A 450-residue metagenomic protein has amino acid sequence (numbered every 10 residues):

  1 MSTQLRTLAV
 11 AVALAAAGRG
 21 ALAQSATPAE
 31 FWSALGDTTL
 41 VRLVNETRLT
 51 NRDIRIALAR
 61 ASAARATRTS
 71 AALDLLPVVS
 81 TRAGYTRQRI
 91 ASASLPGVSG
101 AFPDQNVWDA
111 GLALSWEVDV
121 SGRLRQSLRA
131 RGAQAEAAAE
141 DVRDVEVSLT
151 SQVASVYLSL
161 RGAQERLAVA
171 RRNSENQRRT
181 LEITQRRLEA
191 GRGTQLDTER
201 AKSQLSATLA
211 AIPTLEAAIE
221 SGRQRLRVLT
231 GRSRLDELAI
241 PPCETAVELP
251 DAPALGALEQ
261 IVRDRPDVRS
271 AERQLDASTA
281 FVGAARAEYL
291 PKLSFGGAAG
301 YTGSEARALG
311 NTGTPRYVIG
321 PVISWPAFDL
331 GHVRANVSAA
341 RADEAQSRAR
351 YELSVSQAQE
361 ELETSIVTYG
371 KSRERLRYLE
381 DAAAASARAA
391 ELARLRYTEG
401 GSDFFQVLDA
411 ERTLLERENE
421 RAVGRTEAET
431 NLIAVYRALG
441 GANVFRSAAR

Functional and structural regions predicted by a protein language model:
M1-A9: Bacterial N-terminal signal peptides that target proteins for export
G18-G20: N-terminal signal peptide c-region/cleavage motif recognized by signal peptidases
L22-T67, A246-D276, P326-A327, E352-V355 (+4 more regions): Bacterial Sec-pathway N-terminal export signals of envelope proteins
A26-L35, R82-A113, D236-A254, G283 (+2 more regions): Small/polar, glycine/serine/threonine/aspartate-rich low-complexity segments that form flexible
R48, A130, G193, D197-A207 (+3 more regions): Amphipathic alpha-helical coiled-coil scaffold segments and their short linker/junction regions
R55-I56, A72-L73, V118-E146, L196 (+7 more regions): Sec/SRP-type N-terminal targeting helices
L124, E140-A257, T368, S372 (+4 more regions): Periplasmic alpha-helical coiled-coil/stalk elements that build and connect Gram-negative outer-membrane
R234, L249, E399, E420-R450: Acidic, low-complexity, intrinsically disordered peripheral segments
